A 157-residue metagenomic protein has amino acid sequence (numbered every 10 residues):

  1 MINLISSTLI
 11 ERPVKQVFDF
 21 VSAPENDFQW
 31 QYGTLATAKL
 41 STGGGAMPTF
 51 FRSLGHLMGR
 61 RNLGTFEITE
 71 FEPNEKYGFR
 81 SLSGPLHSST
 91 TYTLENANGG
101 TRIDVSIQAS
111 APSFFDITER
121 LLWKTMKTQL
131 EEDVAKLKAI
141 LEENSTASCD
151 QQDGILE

Functional and structural regions predicted by a protein language model:
M1-T42, K136, L156-E157: Hydrophobic ligand-binding cavity/cleft-lining segments
N3-I5, R61-T65, L86-T91: Short, surface-exposed coil-to-beta transition loops
S7-E11, L54, E67, T93: Generic structural detector for well-ordered beta-strands
V14-K15, T42-G45, T69-N74, T93-R102 (+1 more regions): A short, structured loop/turn motif at beta-sheet edges
T49-H56, Y77-S83: Short beta-strand segments that buttress and anchor functional surface loops
N62-T69, F79-R80: Helix-adjacent hinge/juxtasegments
R80-E132, A139, S148-D150: Beta-strand/loop substructures that line and gate deep hydrophobic ligand-binding cavities in soluble
C149-E157: Charge-rich (especially acidic), low-complexity segments
